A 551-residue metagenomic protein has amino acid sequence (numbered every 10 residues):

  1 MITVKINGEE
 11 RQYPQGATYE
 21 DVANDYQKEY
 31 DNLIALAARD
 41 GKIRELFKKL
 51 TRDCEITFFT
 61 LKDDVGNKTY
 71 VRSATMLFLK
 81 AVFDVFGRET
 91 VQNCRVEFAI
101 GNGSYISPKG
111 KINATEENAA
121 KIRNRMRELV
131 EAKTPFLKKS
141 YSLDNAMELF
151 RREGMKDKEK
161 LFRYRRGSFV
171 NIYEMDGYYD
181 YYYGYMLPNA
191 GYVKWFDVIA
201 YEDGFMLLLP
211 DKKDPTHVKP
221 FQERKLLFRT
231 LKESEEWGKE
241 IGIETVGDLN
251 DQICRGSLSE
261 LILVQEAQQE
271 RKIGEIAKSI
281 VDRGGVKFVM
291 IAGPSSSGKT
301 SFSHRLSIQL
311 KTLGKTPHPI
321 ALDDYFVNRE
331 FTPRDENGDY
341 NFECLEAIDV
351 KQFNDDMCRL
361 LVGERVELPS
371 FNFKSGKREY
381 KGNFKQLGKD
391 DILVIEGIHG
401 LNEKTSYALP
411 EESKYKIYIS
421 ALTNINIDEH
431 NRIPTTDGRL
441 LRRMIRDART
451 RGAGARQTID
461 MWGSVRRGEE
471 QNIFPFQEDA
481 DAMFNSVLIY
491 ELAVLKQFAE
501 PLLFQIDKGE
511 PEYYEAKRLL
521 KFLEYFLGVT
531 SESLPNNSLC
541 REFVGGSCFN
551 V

Functional and structural regions predicted by a protein language model:
K48-T51, E55-T69, A81, T90-G101 (+3 more regions): Auxiliary tRNA-acceptor-end handling modules of aminoacyl-tRNA synthetases
G284, E403, Y407-V551: Conserved NTP phosphate-binding and transfer environment spanning the P-loop NTPase/kinase superfamily
V289-I291: Hydrophobic anchor at the beta1->P-loop junction of P-loop NTPases
K299: Conserved lysine of the Walker
F302, L306: Hydrophobic positions on the alpha1 helix immediately C-terminal to the Walker A/P-loop
T312-E330: Short beta-strand-centered segment that lines the nucleotide-binding/catalytic pocket of NTP-utilizing
V327, F331-K374: Conserved nucleotide-sensing/catalytic segment adjacent to the nucleotide-binding pocket in NTP-handling enzymes
N354-E412, W462-F476: Glycine-rich phosphate-binding loop used to anchor ATP phosphates in small-molecule kinases, encompassing both
